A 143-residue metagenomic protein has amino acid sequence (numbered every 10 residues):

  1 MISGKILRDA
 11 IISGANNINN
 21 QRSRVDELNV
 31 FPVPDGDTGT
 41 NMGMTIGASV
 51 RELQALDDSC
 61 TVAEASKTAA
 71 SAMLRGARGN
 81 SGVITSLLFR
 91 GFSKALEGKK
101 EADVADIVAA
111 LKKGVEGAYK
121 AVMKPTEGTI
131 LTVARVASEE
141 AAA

Functional and structural regions predicted by a protein language model:
M1-A143: N-terminal loops that bind phosphate or other acidic moieties and the adjacent beta-alpha structural core
